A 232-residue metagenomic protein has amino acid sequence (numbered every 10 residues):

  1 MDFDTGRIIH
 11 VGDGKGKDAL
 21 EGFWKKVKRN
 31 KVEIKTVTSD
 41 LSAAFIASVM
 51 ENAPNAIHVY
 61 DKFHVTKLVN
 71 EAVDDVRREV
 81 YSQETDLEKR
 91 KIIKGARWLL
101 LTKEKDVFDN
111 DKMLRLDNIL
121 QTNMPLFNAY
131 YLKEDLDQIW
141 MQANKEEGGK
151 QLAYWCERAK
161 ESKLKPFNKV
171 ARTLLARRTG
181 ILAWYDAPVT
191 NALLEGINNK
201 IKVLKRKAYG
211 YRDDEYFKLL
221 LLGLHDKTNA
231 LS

Functional and structural regions predicted by a protein language model:
D2, G6, D13, E21-N55 (+2 more regions): Acidic/histidine-rich catalytic cores and adjacent linkers of DNA breakage/strand-transfer/modification proteins
G16: Phosphate-binding chemistry for phosphorylated carbohydrates and sugar-nucleotides
V65-D86: Short alpha-helix plus adjacent loop in nuclease-associated cores
